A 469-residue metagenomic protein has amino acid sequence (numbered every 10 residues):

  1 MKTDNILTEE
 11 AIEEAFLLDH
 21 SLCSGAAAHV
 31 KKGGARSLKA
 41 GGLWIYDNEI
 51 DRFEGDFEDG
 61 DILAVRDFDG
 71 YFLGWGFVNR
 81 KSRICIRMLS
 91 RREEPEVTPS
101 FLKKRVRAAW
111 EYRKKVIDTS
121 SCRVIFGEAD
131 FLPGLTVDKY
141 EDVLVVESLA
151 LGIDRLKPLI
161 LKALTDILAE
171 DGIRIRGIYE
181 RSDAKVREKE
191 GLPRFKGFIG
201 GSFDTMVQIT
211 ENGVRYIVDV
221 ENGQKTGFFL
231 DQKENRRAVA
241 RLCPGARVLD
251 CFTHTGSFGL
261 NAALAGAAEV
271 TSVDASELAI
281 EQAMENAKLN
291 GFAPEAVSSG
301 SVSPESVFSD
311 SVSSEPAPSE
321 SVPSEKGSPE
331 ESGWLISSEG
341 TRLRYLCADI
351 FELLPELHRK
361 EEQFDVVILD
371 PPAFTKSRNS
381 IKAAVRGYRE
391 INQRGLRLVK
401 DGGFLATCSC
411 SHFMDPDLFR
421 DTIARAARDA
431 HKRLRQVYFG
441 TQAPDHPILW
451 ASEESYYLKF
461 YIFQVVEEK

Functional and structural regions predicted by a protein language model:
M1-E141: Non-catalytic accessory regions of SAM-dependent methyltransferases
R80-S82, G152-D154, Q224-K225: Short, surface-exposed beta-strand-loop junctions and turns on beta-sheet-rich folds
R87-E96, V145-K157: Short histidine-centered catalytic/ligand-binding loop motif
I125-D138, K157-F228: Non-catalytic substrate-recognition/targeting regions of SAM-dependent transferases
G197, G201-V297, E330-K469: Rossmann-like S-adenosyl-L-methionine
E295-G327: Acidic, glycine-centered low-complexity repeats within long intrinsically disordered regions
